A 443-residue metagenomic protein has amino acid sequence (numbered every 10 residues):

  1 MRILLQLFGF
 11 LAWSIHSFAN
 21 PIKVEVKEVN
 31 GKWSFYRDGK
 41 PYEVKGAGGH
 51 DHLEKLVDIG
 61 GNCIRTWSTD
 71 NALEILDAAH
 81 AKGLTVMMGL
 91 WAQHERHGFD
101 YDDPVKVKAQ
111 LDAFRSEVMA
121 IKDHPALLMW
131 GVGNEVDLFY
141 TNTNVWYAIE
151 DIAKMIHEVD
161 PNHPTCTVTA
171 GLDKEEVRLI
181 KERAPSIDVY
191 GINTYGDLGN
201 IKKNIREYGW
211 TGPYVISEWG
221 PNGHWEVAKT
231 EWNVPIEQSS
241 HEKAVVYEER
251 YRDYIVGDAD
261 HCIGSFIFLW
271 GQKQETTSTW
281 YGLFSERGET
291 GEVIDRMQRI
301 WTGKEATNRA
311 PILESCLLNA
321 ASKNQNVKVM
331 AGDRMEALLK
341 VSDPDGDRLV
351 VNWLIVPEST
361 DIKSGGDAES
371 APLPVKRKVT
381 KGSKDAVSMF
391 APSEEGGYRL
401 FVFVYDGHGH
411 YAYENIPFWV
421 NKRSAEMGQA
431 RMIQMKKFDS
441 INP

Functional and structural regions predicted by a protein language model:
M1-N20: Bacterial Sec-dependent N-terminal signal peptides
K27-N30, Y36-I187, G199-N200, G209-W210 (+4 more regions): Active-site mouth of glycoside hydrolases
V29, R37, P41-G46, V57 (+4 more regions): Substrate-binding clefts and catalytic carboxylate motifs of secreted carbohydrate-active enzymes
G171-K202, H224-A228, G271-S278: Substrate-binding cleft/loops of secretory-pathway carbohydrate-active enzymes
S388-E394: Residue-level recognition of secondary-structure-to-loop junctions
V420-M427: Extracellular interdomain linker/stem segments of modular secreted and single-pass surface proteins
